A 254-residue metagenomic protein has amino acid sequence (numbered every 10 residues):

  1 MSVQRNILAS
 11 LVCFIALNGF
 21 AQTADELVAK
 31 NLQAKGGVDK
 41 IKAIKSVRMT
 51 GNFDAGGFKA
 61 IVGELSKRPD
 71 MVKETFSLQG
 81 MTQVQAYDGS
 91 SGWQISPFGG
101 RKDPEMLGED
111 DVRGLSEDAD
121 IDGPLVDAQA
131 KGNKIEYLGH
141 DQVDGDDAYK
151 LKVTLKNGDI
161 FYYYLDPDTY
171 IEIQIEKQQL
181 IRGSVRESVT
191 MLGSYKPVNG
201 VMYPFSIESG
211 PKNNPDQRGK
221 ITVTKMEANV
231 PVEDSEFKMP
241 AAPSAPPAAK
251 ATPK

Functional and structural regions predicted by a protein language model:
M1-A9: Bacterial N-terminal signal peptides that target proteins for export
A16-N18: N-terminal signal peptide c-region/cleavage motif recognized by signal peptidases
F20-Q33, K40, S91-D159, L180-R186 (+2 more regions): Flexible, processing/modification-adjacent segments and terminal tails in exported/periplasmic/extracellular proteins
D25-G100, K134-G139: N-terminal mature ectodomain segment of secretory-pathway/periplasmic proteins
E64-M71, D88-S91, D110-D111, D166-T169 (+2 more regions): A short, sequence-level motif marking secondary-structure junctions
M81, D146-K238: Gly/Pro-enriched, hydrophobic low-complexity segments that function as extracytoplasmic propeptides/linkers
